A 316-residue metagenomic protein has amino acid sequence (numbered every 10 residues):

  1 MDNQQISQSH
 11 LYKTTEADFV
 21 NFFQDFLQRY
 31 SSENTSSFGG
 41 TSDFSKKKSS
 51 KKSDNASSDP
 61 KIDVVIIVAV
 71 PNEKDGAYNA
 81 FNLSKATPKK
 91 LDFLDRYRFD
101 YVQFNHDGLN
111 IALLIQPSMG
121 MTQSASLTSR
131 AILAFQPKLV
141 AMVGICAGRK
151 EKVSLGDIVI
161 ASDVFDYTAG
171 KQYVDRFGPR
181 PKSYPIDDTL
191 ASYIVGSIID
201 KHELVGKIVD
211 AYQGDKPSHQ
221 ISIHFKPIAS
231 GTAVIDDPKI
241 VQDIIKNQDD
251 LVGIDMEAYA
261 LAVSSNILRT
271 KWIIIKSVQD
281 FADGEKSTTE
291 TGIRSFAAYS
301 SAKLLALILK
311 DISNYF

Functional and structural regions predicted by a protein language model:
D2-F316: Intrinsic-disorder/coil detector with helix-boundary
